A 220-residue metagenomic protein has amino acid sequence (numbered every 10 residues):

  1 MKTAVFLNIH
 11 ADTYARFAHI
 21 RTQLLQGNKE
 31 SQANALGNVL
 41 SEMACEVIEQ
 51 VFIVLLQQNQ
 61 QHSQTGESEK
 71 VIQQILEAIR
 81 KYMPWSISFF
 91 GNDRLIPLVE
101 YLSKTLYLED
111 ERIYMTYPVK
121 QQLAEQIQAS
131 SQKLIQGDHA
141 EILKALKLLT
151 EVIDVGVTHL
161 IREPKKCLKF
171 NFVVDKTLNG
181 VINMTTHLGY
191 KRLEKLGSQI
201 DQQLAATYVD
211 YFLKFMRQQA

Functional and structural regions predicted by a protein language model:
K2-A220: Protein-protein interaction and targeting regions used for scaffolding, dimerization, and localization
